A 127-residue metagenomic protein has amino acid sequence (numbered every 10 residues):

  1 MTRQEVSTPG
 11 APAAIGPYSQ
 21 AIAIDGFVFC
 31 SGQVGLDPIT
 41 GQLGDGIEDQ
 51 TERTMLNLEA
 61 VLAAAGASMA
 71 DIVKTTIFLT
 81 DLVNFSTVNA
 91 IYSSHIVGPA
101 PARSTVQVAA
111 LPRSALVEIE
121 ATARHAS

Functional and structural regions predicted by a protein language model:
T2-S127: Short, polar/acidic, helix-capping and beta-turn segments at strand->helix junctions that line the mouths
